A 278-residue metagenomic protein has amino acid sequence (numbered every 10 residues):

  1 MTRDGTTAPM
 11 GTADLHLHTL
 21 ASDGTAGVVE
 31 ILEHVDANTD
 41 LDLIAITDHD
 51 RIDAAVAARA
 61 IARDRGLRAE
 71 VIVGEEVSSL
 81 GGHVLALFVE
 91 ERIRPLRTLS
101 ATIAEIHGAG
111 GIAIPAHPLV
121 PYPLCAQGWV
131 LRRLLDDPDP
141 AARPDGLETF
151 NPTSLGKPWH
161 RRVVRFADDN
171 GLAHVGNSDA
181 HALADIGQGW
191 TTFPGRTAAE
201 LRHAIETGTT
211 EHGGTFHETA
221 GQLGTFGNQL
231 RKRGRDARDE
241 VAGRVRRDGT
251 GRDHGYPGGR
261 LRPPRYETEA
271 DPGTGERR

Functional and structural regions predicted by a protein language model:
M1-N38, D53-R59, G66, S78-I93 (+2 more regions): Charged catalytic cores and adjacent phosphate/nucleic-acid-binding surfaces used for phosphate/nucleic-acid chemistry
L15, T47, E75, A116 (+1 more regions): Active-site flanking residues adjacent to catalytic metal/cofactor-binding acidic residues
D40-L41, L67, A109-I112: Loop/turn elements at helix/coil->beta-strand transitions in domains of secreted/extracellular proteins
L43-T47, E148-T149: Short catalytic-loop micro-motif centered on adjacent basic/acidic residues
D50: Acidic, metal/ion-coordinating pockets
V71-S79: A short, structured active-site edge motif that brings together acidic residues
I114-L124: Aromatic-lined carbohydrate-recognition surfaces of secreted/lumenal glycan-active proteins
